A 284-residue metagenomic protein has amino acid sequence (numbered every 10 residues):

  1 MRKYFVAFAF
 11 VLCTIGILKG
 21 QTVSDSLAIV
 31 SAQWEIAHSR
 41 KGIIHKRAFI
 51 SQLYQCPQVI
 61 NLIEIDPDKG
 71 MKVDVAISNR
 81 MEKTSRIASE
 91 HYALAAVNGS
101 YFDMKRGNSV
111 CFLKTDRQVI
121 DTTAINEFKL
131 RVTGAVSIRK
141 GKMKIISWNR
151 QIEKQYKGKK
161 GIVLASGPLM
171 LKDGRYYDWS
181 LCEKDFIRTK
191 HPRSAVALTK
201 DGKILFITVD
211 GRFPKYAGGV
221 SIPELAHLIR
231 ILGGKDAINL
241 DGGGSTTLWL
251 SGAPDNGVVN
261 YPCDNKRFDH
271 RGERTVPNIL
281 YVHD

Functional and structural regions predicted by a protein language model:
M1-S26: Bacterial Sec-dependent N-terminal signal peptides
Q21-A135, K142-I145: Zymogen propeptides
D66-K69, S137-M143, D173-G174, L198-G202 (+2 more regions): Short acidic-glycine loop/turn motifs at beta-strand connectors
G70, Y101-M104, I152, G202 (+2 more regions): Solvent-exposed loop/turn segments at secondary-structure junctions within structured extracellular/periplasmic domains
I77-M81, R150-K154, V209-P214: Short, solvent-exposed aromatic-acidic interface loops
A96, V196, D241: A residue-level signal for conserved active-site and pocket-lining positions in enzyme catalytic cores
G107-L130, L181-L198, F206-L232, S245-D284: Conserved, well-ordered active-site substructure
K159-K184: Short, conserved active-site entrance elements at the starts or edges of catalytic domains
